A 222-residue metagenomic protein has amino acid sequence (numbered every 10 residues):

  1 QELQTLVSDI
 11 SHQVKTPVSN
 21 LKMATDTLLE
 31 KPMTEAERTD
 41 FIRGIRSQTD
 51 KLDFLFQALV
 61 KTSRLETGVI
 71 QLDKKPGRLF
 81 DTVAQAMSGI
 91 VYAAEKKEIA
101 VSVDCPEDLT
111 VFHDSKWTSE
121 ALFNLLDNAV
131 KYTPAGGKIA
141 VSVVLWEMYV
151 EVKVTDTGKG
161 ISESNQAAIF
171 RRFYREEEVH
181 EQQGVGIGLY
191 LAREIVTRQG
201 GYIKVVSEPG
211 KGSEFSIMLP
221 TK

Functional and structural regions predicted by a protein language model:
S47-L52: Short alpha-helical segment of the dimerization/phosphotransfer core of two-component systems
D73-P76, E95, A100-T110: Conserved catalytic submotifs in the C-terminal HATPase_c
D73-S88, S102, V144: A conserved beta-strand-to-alpha-helix junction within the catalytic ATP-binding
A129-V130: Short helix-loop "hinge" at the ATP-lid/N-box region of the Bergerat-fold HATPase_c
G136-M148: Short beta-strand/loop element within the Bergerat-fold HATPase_c
I161-F173: Short conserved segment of the HATPase_c
G201-Y202: Conserved glycine-rich
